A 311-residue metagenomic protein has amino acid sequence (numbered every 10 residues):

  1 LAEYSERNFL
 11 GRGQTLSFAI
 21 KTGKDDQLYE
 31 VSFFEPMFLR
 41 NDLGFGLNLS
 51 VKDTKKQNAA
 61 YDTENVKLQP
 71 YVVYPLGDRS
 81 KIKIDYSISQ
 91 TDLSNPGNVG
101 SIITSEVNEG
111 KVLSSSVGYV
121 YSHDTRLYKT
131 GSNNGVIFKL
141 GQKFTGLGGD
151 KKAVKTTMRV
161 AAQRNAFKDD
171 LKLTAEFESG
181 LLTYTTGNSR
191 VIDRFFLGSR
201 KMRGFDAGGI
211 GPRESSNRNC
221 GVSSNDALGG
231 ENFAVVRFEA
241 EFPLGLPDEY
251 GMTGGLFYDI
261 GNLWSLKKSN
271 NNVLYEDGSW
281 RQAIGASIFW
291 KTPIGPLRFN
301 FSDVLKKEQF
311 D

Functional and structural regions predicted by a protein language model:
L1-K139, L173, R203-G204, G208-R218 (+2 more regions): Gram-negative/organellar outer-membrane beta-barrel architecture
Y4, F33, V160, F177 (+4 more regions): Hydrophobic, well-ordered secondary-structure elements that form the walls of internal hydrophobic environments
T22-D26, R164-K168, W290-I294: A generic beta-sheet turn/junction motif
D25, D62-E64, K152-T156, S279-W280: Short, glycine/acidic-rich beta->alpha junctions
Y71-V73, D85-S87, V136, T157 (+4 more regions): Residue-level detection of beta-strand scaffold positions
V99-M252, L256-V273, F310: C-terminal outer-membrane beta-barrel translocator/porin domains of Gram-negative envelope proteins and their
K267-D311: C-terminal beta-signal and terminal closure region of outer-membrane beta-barrel proteins
